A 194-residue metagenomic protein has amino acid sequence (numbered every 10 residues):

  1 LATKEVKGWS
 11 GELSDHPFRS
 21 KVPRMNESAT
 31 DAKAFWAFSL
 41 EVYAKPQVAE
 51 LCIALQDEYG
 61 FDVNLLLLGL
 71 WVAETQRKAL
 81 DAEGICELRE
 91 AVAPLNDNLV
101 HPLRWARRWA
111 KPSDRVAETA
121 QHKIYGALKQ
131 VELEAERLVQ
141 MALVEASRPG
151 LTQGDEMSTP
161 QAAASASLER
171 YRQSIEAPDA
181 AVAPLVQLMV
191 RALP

Functional and structural regions predicted by a protein language model:
L1-S20: Intrinsically disordered, low-complexity segments enriched in serine/proline and basic residues
P23-K45, H101-R104, R108-K111: An acidic intrinsically disordered interaction segment
T30, I53-N64, E118-T119, A180 (+1 more regions): Structural motif
F35-D57, K123: Short amphipathic alpha-helical segments and their helix-coil junctions
Q47-A93: N-terminal interaction modules that seed assembly of large macromolecular complexes
L51, G60-L67, L99-P102, A120 (+1 more regions): Residue-level detector of well-ordered alpha-helical segments, enriched for hydrophobic/aromatic packing positions
V72-A82, P149-D155, P194: Short helix-capping/linker segments at secondary-structure and domain boundaries
W109-A192: A charged, amphipathic interaction segment
